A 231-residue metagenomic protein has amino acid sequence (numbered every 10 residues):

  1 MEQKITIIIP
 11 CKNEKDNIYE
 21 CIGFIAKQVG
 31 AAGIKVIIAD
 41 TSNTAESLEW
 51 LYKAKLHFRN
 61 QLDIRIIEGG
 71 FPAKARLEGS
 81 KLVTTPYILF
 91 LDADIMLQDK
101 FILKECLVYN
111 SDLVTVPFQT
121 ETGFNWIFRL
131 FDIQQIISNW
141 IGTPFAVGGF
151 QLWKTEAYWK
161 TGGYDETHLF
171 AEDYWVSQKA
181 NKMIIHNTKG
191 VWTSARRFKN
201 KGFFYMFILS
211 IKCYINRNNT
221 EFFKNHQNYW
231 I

Functional and structural regions predicted by a protein language model:
E14-K27: Short, well-formed alpha-helical segments that are part of the catalytic scaffolds of diverse glycosyltransferases
F24, A39-W50, I95-M96: A conserved acidic beta->alpha catalytic loop
G33-S42, R65-G69: Short beta-strand/loop segment that forms part of the nucleotide-sugar
E46, A93-C106: Acidic donor-binding/catalytic loop of UDP-sugar-dependent glycosyltransferases, especially processive GT2
I67-V83: Glycine-rich, basic loop-to-helix element that forms the pyrophosphate-binding segment of sugar-nucleotide handling
I88: Short aromatic/hydrophobic "clamp" motif used to bind/position activated sugar donors
K100-W126: Conserved donor NDP-sugar-binding/catalytic core segment of glycosyltransferases
Q151, A157-T161, T167-H186: A short, conserved alpha-helix in the catalytic core of glycosyltransferases
